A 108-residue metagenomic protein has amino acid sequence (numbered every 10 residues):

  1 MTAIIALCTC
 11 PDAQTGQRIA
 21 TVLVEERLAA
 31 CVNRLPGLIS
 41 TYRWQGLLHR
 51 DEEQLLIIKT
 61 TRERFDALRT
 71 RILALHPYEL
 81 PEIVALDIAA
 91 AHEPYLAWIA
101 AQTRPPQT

Functional and structural regions predicted by a protein language model:
M1-T108: Positively charged, small/polar-rich N-terminal and surface patches that mediate targeting and assembly and bind
